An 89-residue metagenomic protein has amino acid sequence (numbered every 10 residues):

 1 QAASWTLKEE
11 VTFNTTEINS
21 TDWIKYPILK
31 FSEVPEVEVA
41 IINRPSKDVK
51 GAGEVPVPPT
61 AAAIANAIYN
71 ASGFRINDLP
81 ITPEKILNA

Functional and structural regions predicted by a protein language model:
Q1-A89: C-terminal catalytic domains of large/alpha subunits in multi-subunit enzymes
